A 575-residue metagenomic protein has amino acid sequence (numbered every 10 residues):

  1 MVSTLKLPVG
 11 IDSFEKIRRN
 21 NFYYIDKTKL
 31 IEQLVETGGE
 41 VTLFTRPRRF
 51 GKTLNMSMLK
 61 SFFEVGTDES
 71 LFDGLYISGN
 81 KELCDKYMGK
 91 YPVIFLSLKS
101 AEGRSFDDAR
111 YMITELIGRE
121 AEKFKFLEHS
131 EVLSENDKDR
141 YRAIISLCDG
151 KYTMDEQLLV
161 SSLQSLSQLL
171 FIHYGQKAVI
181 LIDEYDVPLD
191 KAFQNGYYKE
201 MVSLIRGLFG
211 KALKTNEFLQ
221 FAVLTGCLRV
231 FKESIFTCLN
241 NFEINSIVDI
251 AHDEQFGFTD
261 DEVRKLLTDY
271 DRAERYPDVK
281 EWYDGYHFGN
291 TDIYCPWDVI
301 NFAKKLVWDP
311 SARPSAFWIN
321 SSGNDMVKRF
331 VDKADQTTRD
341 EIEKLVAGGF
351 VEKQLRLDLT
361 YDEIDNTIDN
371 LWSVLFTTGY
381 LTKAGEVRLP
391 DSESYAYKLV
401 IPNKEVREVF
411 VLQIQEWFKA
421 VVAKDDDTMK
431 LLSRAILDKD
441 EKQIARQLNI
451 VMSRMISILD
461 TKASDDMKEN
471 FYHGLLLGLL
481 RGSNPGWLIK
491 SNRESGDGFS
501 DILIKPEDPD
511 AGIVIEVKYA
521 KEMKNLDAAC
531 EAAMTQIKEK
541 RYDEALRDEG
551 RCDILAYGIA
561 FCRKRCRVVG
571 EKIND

Functional and structural regions predicted by a protein language model:
M1-N80: Walker A/P-loop-proximal flanking segment of P-loop NTPase domains
V9-R18, D108, M112-V160, P188-F193: Conserved P-loop NTPase mechanochemical-coupling segment
G10, S61-F126: P-loop NTPase motor core
A121, S162-H173, E200-Q220, Y542-A545: Substrate-engagement module of ASCE P-loop NTPases
A178-L181, V187, Y197-L239: Sensor-1/coupling segment of RecA-like P-loop NTPase cores
K232-L239, N245-K304: Amphipathic alpha-helical segments of the small helical/lid subdomains adjacent to P-loop NTPase cores
F242, Y294-R541, C566-D575: Extended alpha-helical interface modules used as scaffolds for assembling large macromolecular complexes
A545, E549-D575: Domain-level recognition of nuclease-like catalytic cores that cleave nucleotide substrates
